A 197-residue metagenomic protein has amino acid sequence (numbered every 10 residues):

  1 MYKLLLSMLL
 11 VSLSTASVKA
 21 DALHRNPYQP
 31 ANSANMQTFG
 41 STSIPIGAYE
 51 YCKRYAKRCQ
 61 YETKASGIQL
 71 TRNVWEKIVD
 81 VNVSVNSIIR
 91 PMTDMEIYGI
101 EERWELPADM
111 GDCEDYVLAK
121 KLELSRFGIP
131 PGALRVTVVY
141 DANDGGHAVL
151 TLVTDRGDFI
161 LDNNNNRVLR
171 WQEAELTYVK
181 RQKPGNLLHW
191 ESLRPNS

Functional and structural regions predicted by a protein language model:
M1-S7: Sec-dependent signal peptide recognition, specifically the positively charged N-region followed immediately by
M8-L10, D109: N-terminal hydrophobic alpha-helix used for membrane targeting or insertion
L10-V18: Hydrophobic h-region of N-terminal signal peptides that target proteins for export in Gram-negative bacteria
K19-S197: A structural boundary/capping signal
